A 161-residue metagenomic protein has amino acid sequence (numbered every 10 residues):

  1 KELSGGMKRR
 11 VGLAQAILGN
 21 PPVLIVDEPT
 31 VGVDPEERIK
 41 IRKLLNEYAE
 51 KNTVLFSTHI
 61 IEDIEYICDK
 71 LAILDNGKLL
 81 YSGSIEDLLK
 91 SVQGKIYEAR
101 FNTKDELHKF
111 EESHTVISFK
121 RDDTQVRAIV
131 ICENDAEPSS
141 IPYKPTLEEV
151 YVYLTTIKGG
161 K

Functional and structural regions predicted by a protein language model:
K1-D75, Y81: ABC transporter nucleotide-binding domains
A14, R42, L89, E148-V152: Conserved protein kinase catalytic domain
Q15-A16, L45-N46, L88-L89, S118-K120: Short secondary-structure boundary/capping segments
N52, H114-I117: A structural micro-motif
K78-F101: Conserved beta-strand-loop-alpha-helix hinge in the C-terminal portion of ABC ATPase nucleotide-binding domains
V92, E111, T155: Short, flexible helix/strand-to-coil boundary loops that buttress conserved ligand/catalytic motifs in alpha/beta
F101-E112: Short amphipathic alpha-helix segments
I117-K161: C-terminal coupling/interaction segments
